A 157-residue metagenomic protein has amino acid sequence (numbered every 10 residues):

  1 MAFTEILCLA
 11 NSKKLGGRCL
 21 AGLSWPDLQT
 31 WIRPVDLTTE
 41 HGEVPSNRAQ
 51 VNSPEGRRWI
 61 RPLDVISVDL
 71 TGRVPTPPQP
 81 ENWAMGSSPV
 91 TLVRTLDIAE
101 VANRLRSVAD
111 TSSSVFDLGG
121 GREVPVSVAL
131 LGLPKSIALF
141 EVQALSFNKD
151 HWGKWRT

Functional and structural regions predicted by a protein language model:
M1-D64, V68: N-terminal ordered "arm"
K13-K14, C19, F116-L118, A129 (+1 more regions): Generic detector of intrinsically disordered, low-complexity, polar/charged segments
L20, P26, W83-A84, V90 (+1 more regions): Non-catalytic macromolecular-recognition regions in eukaryotic signaling proteins
R61-D64, D69-S146: OB-fold/S1-family single-stranded nucleic acid-binding modules
S146-T157: Extended, basic/helix-rich recognition subdomains
